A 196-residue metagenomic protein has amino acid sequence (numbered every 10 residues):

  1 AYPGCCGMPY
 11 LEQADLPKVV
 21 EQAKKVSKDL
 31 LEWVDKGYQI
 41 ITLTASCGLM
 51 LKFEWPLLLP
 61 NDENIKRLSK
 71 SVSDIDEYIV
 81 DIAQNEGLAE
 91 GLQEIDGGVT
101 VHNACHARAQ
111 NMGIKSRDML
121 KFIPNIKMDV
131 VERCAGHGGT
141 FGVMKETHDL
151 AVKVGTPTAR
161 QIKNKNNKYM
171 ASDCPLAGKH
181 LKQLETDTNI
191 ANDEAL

Functional and structural regions predicted by a protein language model:
A1-L196: Iron-sulfur cluster-binding electron-transfer modules in prokaryotic oxidoreductases
